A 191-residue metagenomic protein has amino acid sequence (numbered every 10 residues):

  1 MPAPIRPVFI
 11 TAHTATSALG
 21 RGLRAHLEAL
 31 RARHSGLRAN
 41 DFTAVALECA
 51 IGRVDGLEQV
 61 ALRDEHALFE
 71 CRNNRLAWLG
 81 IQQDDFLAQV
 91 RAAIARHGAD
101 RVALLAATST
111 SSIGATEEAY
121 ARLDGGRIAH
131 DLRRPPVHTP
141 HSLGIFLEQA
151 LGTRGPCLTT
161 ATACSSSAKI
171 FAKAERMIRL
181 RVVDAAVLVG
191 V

Functional and structural regions predicted by a protein language model:
M1-C157, R176-R179: Conserved "HGTGT" condensation-loop signature of ketosynthase/thiolase-family condensing enzymes that catalyze
A161: Short loop/turn segments at beta-alpha junctions that line or gate ligand-sensing/allosteric surfaces
C164: Glycine-rich, Trp-frequent "lid" loop and neighboring beta-strands that shape and gate the flavin cofactor pocket
S167: Short conserved active-site loop signatures built around small residues
F171-A172: Conserved phosphate-binding catalytic cores of ATP/NTP-utilizing and phosphoryl-transfer enzymes
V182-V191: Acyl-CoA/ACP chain-elongation machinery
